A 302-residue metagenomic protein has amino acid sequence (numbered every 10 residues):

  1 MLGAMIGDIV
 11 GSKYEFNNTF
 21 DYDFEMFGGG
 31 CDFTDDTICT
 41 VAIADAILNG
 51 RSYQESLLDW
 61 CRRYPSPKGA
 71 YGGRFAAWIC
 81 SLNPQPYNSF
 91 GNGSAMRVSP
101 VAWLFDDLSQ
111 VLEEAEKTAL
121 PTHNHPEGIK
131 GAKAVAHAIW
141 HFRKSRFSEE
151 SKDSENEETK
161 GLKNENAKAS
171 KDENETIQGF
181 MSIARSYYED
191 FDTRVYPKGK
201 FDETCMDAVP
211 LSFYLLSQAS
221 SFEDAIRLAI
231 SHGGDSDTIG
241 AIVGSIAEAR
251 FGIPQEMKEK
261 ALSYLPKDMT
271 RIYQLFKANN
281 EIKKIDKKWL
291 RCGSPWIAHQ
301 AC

Functional and structural regions predicted by a protein language model:
M1-C302: Structured, active/binding-site neighborhoods that engage oxygen-rich ligands
